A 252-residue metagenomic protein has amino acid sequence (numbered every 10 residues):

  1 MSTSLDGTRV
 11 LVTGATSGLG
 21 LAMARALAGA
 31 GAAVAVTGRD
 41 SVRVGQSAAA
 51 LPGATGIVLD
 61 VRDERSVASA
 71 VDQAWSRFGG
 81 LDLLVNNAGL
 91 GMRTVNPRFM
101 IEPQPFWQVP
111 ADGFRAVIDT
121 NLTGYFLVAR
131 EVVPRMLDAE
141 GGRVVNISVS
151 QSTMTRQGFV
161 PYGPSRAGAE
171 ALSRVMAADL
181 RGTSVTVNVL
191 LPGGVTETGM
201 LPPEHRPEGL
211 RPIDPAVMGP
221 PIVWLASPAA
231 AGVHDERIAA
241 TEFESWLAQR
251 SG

Functional and structural regions predicted by a protein language model:
T16-S17: Conserved glycine-rich cofactor-binding loop
A30-S47: Conserved glycine-rich Rossmann-like NAD(P)H-binding loop of the short-chain dehydrogenase/reductase
V58-A70, A111: The beta1-alpha1 cofactor-binding region of Rossmann-like NAD(H)/NADP(H)-dependent oxidoreductases
G91-R115, G158-P161: Conserved mid-core segment of classical short-chain dehydrogenase/reductases
E102-F126, G141, V145, A169: Catalytic Tyr-X3-Lys loop
A129, S165: Active-site helix of classical SDR
P134, A178-D179: Alpha-helical segment proximal to the catalytic Tyr-Lys
G182, V189-L190, P207-G252: C-terminal helical subdomain
